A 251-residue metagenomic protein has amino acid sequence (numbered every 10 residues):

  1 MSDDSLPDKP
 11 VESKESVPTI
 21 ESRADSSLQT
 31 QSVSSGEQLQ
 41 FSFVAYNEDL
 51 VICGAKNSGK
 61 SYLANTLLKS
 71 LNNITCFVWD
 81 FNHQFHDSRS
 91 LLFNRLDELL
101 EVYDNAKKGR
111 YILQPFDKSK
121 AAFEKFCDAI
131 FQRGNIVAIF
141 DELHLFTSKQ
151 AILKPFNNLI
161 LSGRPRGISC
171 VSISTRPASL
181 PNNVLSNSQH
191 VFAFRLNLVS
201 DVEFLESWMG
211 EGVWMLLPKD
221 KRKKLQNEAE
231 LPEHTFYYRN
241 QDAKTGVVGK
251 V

Functional and structural regions predicted by a protein language model:
D3-P7, V17-S22: Charged, amphipathic alpha-helical linker segments immediately N-terminal to NTP-binding catalytic cores
P10, S207-V251: Phosphate-binding and hydrolysis-coupling loops of NTP-dependent motor/remodeling domains
T30-V44: Pre-Walker A adenine-sensing motif
N47: Catalytic phosphate/metal-binding cores of nucleic-acid and nucleotide-processing enzymes, i.e., regions that mediate
L50-L68, D117-V213: Conserved P-loop NTPase motor cores
S58-L96: Walker A/P-loop NTP-binding active-site region of P-loop NTPases, recognizing the glycine-rich GxxxxGKT/S
V102-D117: Conserved P-loop NTPase mechanochemical-coupling segment
